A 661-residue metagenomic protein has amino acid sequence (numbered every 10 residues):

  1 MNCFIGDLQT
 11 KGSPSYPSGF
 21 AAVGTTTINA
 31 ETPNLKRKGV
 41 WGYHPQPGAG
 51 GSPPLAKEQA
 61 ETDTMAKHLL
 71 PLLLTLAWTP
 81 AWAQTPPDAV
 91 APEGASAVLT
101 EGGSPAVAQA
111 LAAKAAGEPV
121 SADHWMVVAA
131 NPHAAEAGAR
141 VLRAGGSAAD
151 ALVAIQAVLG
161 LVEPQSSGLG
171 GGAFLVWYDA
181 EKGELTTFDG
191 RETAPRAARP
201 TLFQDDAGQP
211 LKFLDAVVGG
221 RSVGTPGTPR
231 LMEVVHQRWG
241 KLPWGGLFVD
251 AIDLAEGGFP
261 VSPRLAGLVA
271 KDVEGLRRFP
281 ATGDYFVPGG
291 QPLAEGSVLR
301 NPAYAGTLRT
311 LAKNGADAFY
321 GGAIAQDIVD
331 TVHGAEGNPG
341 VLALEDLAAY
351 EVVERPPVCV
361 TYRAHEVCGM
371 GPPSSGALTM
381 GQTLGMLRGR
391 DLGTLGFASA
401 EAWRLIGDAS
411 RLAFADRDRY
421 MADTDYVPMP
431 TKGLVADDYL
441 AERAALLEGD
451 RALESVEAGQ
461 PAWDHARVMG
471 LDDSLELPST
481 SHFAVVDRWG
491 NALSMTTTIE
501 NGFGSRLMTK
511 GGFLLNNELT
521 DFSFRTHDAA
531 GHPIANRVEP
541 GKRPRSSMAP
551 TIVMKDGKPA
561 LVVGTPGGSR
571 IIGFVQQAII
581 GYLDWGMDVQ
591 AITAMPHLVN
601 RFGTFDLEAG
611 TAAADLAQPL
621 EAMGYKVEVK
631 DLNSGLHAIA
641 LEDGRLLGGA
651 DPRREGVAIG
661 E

Functional and structural regions predicted by a protein language model:
K11-S15, G19-A21, R37-P53, E58: Short, low-complexity intrinsically disordered segments enriched in small and basic residues
P71-P80: Bacterial N-terminal signal peptides
T85-E136, R140, A148-N314, F319-G321 (+6 more regions): Noncatalytic scaffold domains of N-terminal-nucleophile
S104-P105, G389-I499, M508, L519 (+1 more regions): Internal maturation/activation junctions in enzymes
L161-G168, G172-T187, N338-A343, N491-G557 (+3 more regions): Active-site rim segments in enzyme catalytic domains, especially the processed small/beta chain of N-terminal
E354, L477-T480, S546-M548: Short, small/polar residue-rich loop motifs at catalytic or cofactor-binding pockets
G541-R543, V575, D584-D631: Extended C-terminal subregions enriched in glycine
